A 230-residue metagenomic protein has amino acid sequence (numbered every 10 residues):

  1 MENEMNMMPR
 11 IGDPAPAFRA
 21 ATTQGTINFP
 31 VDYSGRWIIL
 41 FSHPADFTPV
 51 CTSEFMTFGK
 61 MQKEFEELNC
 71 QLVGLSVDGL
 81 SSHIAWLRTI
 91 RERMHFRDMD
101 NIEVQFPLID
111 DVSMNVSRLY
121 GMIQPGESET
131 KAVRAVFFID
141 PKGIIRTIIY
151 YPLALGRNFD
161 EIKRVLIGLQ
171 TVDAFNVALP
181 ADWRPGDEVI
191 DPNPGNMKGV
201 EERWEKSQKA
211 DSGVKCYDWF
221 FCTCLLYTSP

Functional and structural regions predicted by a protein language model:
M1-S229: Chalcogenol-based redox active-site neighborhoods
